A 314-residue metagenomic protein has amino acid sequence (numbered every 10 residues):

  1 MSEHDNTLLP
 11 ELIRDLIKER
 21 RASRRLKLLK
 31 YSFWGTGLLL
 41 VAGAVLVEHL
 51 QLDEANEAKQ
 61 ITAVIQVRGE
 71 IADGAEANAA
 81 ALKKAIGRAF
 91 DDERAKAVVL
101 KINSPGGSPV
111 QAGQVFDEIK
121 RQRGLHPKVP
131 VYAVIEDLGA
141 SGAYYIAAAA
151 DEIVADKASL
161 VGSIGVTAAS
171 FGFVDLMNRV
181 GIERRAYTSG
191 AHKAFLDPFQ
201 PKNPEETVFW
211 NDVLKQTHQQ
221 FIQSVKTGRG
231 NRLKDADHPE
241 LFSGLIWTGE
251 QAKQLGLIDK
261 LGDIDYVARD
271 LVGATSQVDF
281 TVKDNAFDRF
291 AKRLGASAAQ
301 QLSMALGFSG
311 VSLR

Functional and structural regions predicted by a protein language model:
M1-A133, D137-S141, Y145-D156, A168-R314: N-terminal organellar transit peptides
A158-V161: Short, acidic/turn-prone active-site loops that include or flank metal/cofactor- and phosphate-binding residues
